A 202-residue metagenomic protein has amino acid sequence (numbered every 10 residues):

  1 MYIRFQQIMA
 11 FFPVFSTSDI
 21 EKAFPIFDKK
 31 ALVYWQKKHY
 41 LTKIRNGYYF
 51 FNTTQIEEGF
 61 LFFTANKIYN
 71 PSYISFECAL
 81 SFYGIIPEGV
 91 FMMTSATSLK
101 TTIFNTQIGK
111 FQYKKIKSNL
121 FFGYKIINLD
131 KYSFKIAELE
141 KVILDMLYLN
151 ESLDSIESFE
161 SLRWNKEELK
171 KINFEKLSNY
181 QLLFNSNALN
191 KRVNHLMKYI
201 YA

Functional and structural regions predicted by a protein language model:
M1-P71: Short beta-edge/loop segments at beta->alpha junctions of small alpha/beta modules that act as binding/recognition
S18-D19, N52-A202: Nucleic-acid-binding surface
